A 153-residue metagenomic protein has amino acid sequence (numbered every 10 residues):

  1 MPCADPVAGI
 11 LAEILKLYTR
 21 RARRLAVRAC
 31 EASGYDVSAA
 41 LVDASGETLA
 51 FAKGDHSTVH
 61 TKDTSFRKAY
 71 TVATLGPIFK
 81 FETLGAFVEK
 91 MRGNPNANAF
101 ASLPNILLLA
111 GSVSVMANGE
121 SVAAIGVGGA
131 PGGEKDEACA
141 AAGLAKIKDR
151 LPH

Functional and structural regions predicted by a protein language model:
P2-H153: Flexible, solvent-exposed loop/hinge segments and secondary-structure transition points
